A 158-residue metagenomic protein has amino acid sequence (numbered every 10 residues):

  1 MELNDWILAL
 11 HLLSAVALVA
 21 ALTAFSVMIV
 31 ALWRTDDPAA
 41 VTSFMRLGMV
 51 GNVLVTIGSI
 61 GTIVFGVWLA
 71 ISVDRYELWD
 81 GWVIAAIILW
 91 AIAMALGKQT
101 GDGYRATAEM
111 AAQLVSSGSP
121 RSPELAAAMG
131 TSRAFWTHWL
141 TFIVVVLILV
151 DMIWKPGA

Functional and structural regions predicted by a protein language model:
M1-A158: Polytopic transmembrane helical bundles with strong interfacial aromatic enrichment
